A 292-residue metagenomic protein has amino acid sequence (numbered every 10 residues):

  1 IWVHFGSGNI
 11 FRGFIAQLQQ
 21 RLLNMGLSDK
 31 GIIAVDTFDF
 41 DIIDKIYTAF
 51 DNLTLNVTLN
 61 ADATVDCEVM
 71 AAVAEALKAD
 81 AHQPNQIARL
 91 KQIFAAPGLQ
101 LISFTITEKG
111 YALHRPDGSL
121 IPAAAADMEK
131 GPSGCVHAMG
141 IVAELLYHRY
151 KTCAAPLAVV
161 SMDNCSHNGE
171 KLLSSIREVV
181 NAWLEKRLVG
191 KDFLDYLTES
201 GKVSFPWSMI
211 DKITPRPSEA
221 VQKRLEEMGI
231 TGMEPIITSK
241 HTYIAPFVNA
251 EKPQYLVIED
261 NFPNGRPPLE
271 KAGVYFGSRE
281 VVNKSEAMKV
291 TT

Functional and structural regions predicted by a protein language model:
I1-T292: Substrate/ligand-engaging "lid" and interaction regions
